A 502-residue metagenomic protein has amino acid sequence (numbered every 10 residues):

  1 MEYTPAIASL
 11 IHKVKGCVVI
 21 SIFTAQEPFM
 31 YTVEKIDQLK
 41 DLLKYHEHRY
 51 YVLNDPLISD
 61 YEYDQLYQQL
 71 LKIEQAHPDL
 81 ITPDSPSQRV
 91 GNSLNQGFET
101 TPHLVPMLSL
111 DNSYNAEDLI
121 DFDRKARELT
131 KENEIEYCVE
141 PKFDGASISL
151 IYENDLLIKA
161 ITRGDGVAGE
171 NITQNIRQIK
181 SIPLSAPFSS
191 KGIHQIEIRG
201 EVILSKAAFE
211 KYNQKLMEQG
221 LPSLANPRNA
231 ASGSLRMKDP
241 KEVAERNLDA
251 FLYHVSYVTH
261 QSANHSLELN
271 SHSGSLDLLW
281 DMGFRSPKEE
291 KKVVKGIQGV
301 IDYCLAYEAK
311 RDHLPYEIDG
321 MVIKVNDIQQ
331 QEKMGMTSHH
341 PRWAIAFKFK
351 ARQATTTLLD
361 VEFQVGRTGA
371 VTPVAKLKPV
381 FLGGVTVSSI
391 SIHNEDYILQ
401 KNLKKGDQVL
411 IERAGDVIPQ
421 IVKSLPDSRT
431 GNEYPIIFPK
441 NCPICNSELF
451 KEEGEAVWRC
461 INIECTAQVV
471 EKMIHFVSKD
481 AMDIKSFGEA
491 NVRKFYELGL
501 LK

Functional and structural regions predicted by a protein language model:
M1-Y3, S273-G274: Short intrinsically disordered, low-complexity coil segments enriched in acidic
F29-K502: RNA/tRNA-interacting regions in translation and RNA-turnover enzymes
